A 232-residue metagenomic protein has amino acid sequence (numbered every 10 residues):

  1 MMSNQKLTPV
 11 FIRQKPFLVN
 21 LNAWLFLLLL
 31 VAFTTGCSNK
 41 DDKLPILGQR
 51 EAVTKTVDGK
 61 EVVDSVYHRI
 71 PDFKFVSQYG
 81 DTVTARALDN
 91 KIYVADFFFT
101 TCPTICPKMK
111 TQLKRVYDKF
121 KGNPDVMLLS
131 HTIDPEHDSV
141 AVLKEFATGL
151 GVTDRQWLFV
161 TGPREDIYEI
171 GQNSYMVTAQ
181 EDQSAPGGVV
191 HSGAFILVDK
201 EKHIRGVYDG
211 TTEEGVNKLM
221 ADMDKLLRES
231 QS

Functional and structural regions predicted by a protein language model:
M2-D72, S230-S232: N-terminal targeting signals for export/organelle localization
I70-P71, Y93, S192-A194: Short loop/turn microsegments at loop-to-beta-strand junctions
V83-L113, L129: Short active-site neighborhood of thiol/selenol oxidoreductases, capturing the structured segment around
D125-S139, R155-E165: Thiol-based oxidoreductase modules, predominantly thioredoxin-like and allied folds used for disulfide exchange
K144-S192: Short, internal strand/loop/helix patches that form the active-site neighborhood or redox-interaction surface
E181-S232: Thiol-/selenol-based redox modules, centered on thioredoxin-like and closely related oxidoreductase domains
